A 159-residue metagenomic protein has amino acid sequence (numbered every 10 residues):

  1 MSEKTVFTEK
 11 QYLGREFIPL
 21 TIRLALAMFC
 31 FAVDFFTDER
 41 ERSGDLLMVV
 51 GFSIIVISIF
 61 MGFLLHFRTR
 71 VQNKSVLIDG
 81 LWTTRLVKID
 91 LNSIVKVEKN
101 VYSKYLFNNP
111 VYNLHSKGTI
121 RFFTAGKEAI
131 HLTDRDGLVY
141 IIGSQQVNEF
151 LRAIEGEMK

Functional and structural regions predicted by a protein language model:
M1-E41, R121, G137, V147-E149: N-terminal membrane-targeting/pre-transmembrane regions
E3-E9, V87-I89, I142: Generic detection of short hydrophobic beta-strand segments and adjacent strand-loop junctions
K4, R68, A129: A residue-level signal for beta-strand positions that form part of recognition/binding surfaces within mature
R15, V50-G62, Y112-L114, T119-F123: Short, solvent-exposed secondary-structure boundary motifs
E41-S53: Hydrophobic alpha-helical transmembrane segments
S53-K96: Conserved beta-hairpin
I78-I141: Non-transmembrane, membrane-adjacent beta-strand/coil modules in membrane-associated proteins and peripheral
I142-K159: C-terminal/domain-terminus segments
